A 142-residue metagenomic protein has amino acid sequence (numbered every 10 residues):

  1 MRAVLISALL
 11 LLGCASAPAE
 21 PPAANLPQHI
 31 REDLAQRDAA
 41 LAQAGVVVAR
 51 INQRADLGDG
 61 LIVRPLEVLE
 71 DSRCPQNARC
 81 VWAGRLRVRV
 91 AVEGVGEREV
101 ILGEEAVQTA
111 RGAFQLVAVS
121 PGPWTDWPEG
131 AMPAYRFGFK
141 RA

Functional and structural regions predicted by a protein language model:
M1-S7: Sec-dependent signal peptide recognition, specifically the positively charged N-region followed immediately by
L11-G13: C-terminal motif of bacterial Sec signal peptides marking the signal peptidase cleavage site
A15-P18: Bacterial signal peptide processing site
P27-W82: N-terminal secretory signal peptides
R79-L86, A131-F137: Short coil-to-beta strand junction motifs in C2/discoidin
R85-G96: Iron-sulfur (Fe-S) cluster-binding segments and ferredoxin-like electron-carrier domains, especially [2Fe-2S]
L102-D126: Short Fe-S-cluster ligation motifs
G122-K140: Short, exposed beta-strand-loop hairpins at the edges of beta-sheets in extracellular/periplasmic proteins
